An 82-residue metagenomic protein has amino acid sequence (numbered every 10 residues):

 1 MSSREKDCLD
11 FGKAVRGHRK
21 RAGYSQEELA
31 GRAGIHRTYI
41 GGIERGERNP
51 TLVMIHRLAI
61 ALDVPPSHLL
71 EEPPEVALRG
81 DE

Functional and structural regions predicted by a protein language model:
M1-D10, A77-G80: A detector for short, charged/polar N-terminal pre-domain segments
K13-R32: Short basic helix-loop element that most often maps to the first helix and adjoining turn of HTH DNA-binding modules
V15, L29-A30, I40-I43, L69: Conserved hydrophobic/aromatic packing and binding residues within compact polymer-binding modules
E27, T38, H56: Residues within helix-turn-helix
G34-R48: Recognition helix of helix-turn-helix/homeodomain-like DNA-binding domains that insert into the DNA major groove
E47-I60: Short, basic-rich loop-to-helix N-cap that marks the start of a DNA-contacting helix
I60, H68-E82: Short, charged recognition helix plus adjacent turn of helix-turn-helix-like nucleic-acid-binding domains
